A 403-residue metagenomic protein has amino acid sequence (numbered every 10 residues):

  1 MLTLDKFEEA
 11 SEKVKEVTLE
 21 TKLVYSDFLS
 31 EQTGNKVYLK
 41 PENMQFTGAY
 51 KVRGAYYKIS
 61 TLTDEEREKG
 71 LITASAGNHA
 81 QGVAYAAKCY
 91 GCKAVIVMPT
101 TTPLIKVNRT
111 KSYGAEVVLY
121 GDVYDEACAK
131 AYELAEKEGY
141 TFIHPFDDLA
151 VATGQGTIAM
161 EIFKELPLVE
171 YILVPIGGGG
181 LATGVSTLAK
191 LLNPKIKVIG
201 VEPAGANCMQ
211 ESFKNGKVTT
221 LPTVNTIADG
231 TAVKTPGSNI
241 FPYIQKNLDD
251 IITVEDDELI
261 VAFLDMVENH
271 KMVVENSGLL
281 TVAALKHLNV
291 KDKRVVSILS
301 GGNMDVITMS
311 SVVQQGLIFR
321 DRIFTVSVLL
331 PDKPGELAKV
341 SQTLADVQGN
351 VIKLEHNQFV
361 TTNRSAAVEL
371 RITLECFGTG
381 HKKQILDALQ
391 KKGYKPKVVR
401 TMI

Functional and structural regions predicted by a protein language model:
M1-I403: PLP-dependent amino-acid enzyme catalytic core
